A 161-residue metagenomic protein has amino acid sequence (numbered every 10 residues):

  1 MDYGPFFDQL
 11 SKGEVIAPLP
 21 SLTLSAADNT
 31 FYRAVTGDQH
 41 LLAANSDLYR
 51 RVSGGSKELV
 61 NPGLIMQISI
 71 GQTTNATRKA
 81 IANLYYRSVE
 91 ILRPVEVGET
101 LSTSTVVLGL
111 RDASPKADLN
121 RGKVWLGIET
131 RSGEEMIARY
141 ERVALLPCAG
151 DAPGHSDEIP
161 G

Functional and structural regions predicted by a protein language model:
M1-E14, I91, E96-E99, S104-G161: HotDog/MaoC-like acyl-thioester-processing domains
M1-Y86, C148-G161: Hot-dog-fold acyl-thioester-processing enzymes
